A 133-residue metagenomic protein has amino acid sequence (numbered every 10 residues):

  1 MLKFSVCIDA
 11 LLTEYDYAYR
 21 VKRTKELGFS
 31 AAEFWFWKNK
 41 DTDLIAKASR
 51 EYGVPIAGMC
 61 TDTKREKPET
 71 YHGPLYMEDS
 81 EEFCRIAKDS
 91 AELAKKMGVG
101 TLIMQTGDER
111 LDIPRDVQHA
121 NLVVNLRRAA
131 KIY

Functional and structural regions predicted by a protein language model:
M1-F4, K22-F29: A short, Lys/Arg-enriched amphipathic alpha-helix followed by its capping loop at the start of a domain
L2-I8, A32-F34, V54-T61, L102-M104: Hydrophobic faces of well-ordered beta-strands that scaffold small-molecule active sites in alpha/beta enzyme cores
A10, F34-W35, S80, H119: A generic secondary-structure micro-motif detector that highlights 1-2 residue hydrophobic/ambivalent hotspots embedded
L11-Y15, E33-L44, R110-I113: Acidic-and-aromatic substrate-binding clefts and catalytic sites of carbohydrate-active enzymes
Y19-E26, K40-K64, D89-G98, R127-Y133: Acidic (Asp/Glu)-rich catalytic clusters
L27-S30, P68-Y76: Glycine-/proline-rich flexible loop or hinge segments
R50, G73-Y133: Active-site acidic/histidine proton-transfer and metal-coordination neighborhood in alpha/beta enzyme cores
R65-E69, M104: Short acidic/His/Gly/Ser-rich catalytic and metal-binding motifs that mark active-site loops of diverse hydrolases
